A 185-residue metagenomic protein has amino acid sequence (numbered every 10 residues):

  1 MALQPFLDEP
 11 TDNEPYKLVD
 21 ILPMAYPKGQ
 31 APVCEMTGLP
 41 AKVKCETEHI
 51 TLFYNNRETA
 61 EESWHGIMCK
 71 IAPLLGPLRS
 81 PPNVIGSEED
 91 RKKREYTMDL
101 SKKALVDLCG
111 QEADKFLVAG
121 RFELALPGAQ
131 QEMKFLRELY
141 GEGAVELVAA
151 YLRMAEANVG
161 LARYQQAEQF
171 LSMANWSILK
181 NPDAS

Functional and structural regions predicted by a protein language model:
M1-S185: Intrinsic-disorder-linked linear interaction elements in eukaryotic regulatory proteins
